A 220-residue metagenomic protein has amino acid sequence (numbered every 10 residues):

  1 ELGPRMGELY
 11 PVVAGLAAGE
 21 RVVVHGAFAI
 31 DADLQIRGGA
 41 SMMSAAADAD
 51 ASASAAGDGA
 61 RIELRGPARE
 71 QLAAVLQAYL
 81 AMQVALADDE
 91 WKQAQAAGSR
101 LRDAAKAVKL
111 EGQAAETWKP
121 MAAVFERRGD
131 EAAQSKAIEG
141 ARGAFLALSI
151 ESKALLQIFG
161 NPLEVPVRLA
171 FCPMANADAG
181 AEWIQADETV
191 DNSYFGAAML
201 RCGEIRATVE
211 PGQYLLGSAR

Functional and structural regions predicted by a protein language model:
E1-R220: Intrinsically disordered, low-complexity terminal tails/loops enriched in metal-binding residues
